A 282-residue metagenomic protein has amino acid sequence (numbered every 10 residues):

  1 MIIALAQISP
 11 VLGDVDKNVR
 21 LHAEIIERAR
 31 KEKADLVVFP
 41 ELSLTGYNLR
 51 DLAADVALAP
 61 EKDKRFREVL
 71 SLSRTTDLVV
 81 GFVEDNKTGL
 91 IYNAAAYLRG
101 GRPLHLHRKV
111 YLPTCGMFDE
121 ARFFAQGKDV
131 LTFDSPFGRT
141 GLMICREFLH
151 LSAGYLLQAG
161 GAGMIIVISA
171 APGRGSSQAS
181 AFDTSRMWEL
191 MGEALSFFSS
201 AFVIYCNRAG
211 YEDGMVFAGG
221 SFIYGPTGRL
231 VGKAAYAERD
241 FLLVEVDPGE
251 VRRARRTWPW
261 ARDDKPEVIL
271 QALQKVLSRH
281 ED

Functional and structural regions predicted by a protein language model:
M1-L5: Extreme N-terminal starter segment of soluble prokaryotic enzymes
Q7-G13: Short polar catalytic/cofactor-binding loops
V15, E24-K109, A171-A194, F198-A201: Cys-nucleophile CN-hydrolase/nitrilase-fold catalytic domain and related Cys-dependent amidase chemistry that acts on
R20-A34, S152-G161: Short amphipathic alpha-helices and their capping/turn segments at secondary-structure boundaries
P60, K64, N86-L190, R256-W260: Active-site catalytic loop in hydrolytic enzyme cores
E61-V79, C145, L149-D240: CN hydrolase (nitrilase-like) catalytic-core segments centered on the catalytic cysteine and neighboring Lys/Glu
V80-F82, N93-Y97, L131, S221-I223 (+1 more regions): Short beta-strand scaffold segments in enzyme catalytic cores
R252-D282: A short C-terminal boundary segment appended to hydrolase-like catalytic domains
